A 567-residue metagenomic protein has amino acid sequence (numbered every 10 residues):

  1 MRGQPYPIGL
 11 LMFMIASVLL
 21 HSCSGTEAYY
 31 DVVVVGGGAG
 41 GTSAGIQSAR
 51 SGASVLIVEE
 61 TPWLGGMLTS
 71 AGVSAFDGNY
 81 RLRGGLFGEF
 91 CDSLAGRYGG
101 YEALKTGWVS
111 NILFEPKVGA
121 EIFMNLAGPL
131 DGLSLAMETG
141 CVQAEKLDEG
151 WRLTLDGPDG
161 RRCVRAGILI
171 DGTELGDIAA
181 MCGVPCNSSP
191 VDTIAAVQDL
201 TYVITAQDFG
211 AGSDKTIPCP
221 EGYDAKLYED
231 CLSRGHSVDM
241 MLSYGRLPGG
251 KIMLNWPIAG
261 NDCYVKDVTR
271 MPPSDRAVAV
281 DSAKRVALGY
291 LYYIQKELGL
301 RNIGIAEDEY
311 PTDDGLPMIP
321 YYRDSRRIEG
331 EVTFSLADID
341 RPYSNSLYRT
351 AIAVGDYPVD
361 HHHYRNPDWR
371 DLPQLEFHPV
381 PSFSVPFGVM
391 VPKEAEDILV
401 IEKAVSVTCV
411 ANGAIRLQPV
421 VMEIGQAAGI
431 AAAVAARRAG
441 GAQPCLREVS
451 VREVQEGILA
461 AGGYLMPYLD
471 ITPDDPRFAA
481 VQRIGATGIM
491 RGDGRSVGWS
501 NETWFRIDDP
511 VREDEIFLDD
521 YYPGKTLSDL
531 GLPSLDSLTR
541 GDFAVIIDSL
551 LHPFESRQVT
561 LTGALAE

Functional and structural regions predicted by a protein language model:
M1-L10: Bacterial N-terminal signal peptides that target proteins for export
M14-A28: Bacterial Sec-dependent signal peptides at the C-terminal "C-region" and cleavage site
C23, M67, E138, G157-I168 (+1 more regions): Flavin (FAD/FMN)-binding glycine-rich loop and adjacent Rossmann-like elements that form
E27-G38: Beta1/beta-strand and adjacent pyrophosphate-binding region of the FAD-binding site in flavoprotein oxidoreductases
G41: N-terminal Rossmann-fold NAD(P) dinucleotide-binding loop
Q47, A53-S54, E59-Q143, L147 (+4 more regions): Conserved N-terminal/central alpha/beta ligand/cofactor-binding core
E145-C163: Conserved beta-strand-loop-beta-strand element in the redox core of flavoprotein oxidoreductases
P467-L551, A564-E567: Extracytoplasmic Gram-positive cell-surface binding/anchoring modules and repeats
